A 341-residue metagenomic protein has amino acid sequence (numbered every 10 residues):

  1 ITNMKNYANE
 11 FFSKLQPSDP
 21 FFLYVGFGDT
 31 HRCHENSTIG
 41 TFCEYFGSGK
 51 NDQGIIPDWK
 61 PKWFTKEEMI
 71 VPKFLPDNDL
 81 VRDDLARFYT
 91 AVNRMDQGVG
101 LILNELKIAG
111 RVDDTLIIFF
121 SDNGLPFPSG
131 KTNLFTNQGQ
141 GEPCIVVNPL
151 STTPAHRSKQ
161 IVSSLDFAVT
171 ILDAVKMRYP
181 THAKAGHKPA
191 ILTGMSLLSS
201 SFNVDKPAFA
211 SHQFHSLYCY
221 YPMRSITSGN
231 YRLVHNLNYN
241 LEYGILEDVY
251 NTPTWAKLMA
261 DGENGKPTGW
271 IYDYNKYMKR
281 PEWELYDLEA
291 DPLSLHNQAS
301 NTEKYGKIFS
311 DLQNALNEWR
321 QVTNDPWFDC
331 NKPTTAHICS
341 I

Functional and structural regions predicted by a protein language model:
I1-K14, F209-Q213, L217, P267: A Trp-anchored, charged/polar loop motif used as the substrate-binding/catalytic surface of acyl/ester-handling
N9-S13, Y221-T227, V234, Y272-K276: Short, surface-exposed beta-strand/loop micro-motifs that present aromatic residues
S13-A168, L172-A190, E242-Y243, E247-W283 (+4 more regions): Active-site-proximal cap/lid insertion segments
E142-C144, D205-P207, R224, Y231 (+1 more regions): Small-molecule pocket liners
N148, S200, I226-G229, L288: Active-site beta-strand termini and strand-to-loop segments that position acidic
T193-S200, D205-A208, H212: Polar, glycine-rich mid-to-C-terminal structural blocks that act as macromolecule-binding/assembly scaffolds
C219-P222, L237-N238, Y243-E247, L295-A299 (+1 more regions): Short conserved micro-motifs at the rims of enzyme active sites and ligand-binding pockets
Q313-C330: Bilobed periplasmic-binding protein-like "clamshell/Venus-flytrap" ligand-binding domains
